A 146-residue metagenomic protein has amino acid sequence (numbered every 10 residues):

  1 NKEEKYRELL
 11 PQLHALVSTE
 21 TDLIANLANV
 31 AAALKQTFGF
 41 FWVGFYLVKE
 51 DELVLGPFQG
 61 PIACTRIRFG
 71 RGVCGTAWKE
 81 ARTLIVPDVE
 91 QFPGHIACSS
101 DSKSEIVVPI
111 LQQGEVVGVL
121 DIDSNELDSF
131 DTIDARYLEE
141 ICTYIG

Functional and structural regions predicted by a protein language model:
N1-P57, Y144: Intrinsically disordered, low-complexity terminal regulatory regions
L10-H14, S124-G146: Juxtadomain coupling helices with adjacent low-complexity linkers
W42, V107, V119: Short hydrophobic/aromatic beta-strand element in the GNAT-like acyltransferase core that lines or flanks the acyl-donor
V48-S100: Regulatory sensory and allosteric helical modules in signal-transduction proteins and certain transcription factors
V89-E90, D123-N125: Anionic group-transfer/hydrolysis microenvironments
S104-L111: A short, aliphatic-rich beta-strand micro-motif
L111-S124: Sensory-domain boundary capping and coupling elements
